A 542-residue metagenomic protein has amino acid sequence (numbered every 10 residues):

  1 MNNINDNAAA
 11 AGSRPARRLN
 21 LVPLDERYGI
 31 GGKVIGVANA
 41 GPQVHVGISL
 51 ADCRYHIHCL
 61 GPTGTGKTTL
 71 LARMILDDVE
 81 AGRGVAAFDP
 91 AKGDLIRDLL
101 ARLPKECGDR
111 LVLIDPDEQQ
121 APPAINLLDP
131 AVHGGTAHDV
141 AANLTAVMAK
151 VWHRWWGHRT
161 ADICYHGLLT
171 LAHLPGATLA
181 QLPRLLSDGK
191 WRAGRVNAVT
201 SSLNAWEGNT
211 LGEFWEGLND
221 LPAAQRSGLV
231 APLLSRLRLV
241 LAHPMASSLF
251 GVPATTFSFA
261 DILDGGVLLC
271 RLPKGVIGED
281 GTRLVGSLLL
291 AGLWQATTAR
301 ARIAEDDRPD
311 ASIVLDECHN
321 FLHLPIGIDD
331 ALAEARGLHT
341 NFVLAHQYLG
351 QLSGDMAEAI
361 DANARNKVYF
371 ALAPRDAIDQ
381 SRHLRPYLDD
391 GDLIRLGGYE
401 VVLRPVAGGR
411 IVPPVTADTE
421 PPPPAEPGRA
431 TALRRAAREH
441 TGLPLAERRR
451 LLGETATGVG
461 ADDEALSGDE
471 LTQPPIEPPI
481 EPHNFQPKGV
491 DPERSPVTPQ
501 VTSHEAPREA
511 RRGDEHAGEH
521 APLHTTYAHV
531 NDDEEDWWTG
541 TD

Functional and structural regions predicted by a protein language model:
M1-G36, W191-A198, G228-P232, V267 (+2 more regions): Conserved P-loop NTPase motor module
G29-Q43, L50-D52, L60-T65, L70-T340 (+9 more regions): P-loop NTPase motor domains
E80-R83, P386, T498, H524: N-terminal helicase ATP-binding lobe
L95, Q351-A359: Short, glycine/polar-rich helix-capping loops at beta-to-alpha or helix-loop-helix junctions that flank or form
D115, K367-R375: Conserved AAA+ ATPase "SRH/arginine-finger" region at the nucleotide-binding site
A345-Q351: Conserved H-loop
M356-Y369: A short helix-turn-beta junction within AAA+ P-loop NTPase domains corresponding to the substrate/partner-engaging
D376-H383: Conserved AAA+ ATPase core "coupling" helix
